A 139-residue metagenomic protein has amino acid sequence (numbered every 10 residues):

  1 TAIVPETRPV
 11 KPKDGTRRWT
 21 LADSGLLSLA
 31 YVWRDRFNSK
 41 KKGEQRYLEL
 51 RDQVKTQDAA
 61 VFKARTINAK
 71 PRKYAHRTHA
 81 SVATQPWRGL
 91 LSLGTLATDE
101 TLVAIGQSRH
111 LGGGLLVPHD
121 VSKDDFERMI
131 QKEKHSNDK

Functional and structural regions predicted by a protein language model:
T1-K139: RNA-interacting cores
